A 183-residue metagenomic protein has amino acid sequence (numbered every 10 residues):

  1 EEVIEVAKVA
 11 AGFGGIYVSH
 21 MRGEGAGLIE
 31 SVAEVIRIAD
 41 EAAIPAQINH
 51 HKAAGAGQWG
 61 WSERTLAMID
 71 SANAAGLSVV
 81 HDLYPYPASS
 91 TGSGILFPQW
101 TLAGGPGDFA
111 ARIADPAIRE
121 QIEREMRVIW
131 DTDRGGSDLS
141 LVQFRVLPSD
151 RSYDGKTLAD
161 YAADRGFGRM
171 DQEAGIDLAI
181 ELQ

Functional and structural regions predicted by a protein language model:
E1, A7, I36-D40, I44-P45 (+1 more regions): Active-site neighborhoods of metal-dependent hydrolases
E1-E41: Hydrophobic, small-residue-rich alpha-helical packing segments that form membrane-like cores
